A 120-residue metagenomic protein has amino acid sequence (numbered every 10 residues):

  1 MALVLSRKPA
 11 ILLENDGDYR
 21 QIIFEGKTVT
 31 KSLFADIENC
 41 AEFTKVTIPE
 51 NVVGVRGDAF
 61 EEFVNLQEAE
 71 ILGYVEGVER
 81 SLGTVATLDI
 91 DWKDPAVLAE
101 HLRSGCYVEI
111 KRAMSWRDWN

Functional and structural regions predicted by a protein language model:
M1-K31, C40-G54, V64-G77, G83-N120: Structural signature of tandem-repeat unit edges
